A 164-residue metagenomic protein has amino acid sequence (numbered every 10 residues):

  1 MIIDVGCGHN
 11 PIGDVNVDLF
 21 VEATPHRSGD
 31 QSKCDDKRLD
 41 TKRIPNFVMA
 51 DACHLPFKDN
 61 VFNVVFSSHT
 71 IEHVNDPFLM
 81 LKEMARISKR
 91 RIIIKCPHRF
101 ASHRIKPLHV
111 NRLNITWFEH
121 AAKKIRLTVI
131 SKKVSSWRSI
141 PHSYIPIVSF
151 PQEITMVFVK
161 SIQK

Functional and structural regions predicted by a protein language model:
M1-F100, M156-K160: Conserved SAM-binding loop
R38-R43, F47, N75-K164: S-adenosyl-L-methionine-dependent methyltransferase catalytic module, highlighting the catalytic core
